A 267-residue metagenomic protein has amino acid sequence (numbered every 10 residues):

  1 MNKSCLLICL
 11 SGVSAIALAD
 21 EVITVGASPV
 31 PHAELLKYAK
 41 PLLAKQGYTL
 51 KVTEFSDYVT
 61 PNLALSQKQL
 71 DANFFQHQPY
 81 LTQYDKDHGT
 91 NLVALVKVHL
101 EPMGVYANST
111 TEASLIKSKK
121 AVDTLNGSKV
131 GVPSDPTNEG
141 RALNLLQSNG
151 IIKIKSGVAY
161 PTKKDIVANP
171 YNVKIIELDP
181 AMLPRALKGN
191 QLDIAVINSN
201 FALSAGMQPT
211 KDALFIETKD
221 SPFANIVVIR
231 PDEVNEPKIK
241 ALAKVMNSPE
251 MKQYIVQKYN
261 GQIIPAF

Functional and structural regions predicted by a protein language model:
D20-V30, Y48-E54, K129-V130: Short, well-ordered beta-strand elements
T53-L63, V158-R185: Short helix-initiation/N-cap motifs at beta->coil->alpha
E54-Y58, N73-T82, H99, D179-P180 (+2 more regions): Beta->alpha turn/N-cap motifs
Y58-G89, V105, A113, E139 (+1 more regions): Pocket-flanking alpha-helical
Q83-L95, T110-T111, Q191, S204-I216: Ligand-binding "clamshell"
T90, L95-K153, K252: A conserved helix-loop-strand patch within extracytoplasmic ligand-binding domains of the periplasmic binding
V96-Y106, L203-N247, I264-F267: Periplasmic-binding protein-like
G140-N144, M246-A266: Periplasmic-binding protein-like
